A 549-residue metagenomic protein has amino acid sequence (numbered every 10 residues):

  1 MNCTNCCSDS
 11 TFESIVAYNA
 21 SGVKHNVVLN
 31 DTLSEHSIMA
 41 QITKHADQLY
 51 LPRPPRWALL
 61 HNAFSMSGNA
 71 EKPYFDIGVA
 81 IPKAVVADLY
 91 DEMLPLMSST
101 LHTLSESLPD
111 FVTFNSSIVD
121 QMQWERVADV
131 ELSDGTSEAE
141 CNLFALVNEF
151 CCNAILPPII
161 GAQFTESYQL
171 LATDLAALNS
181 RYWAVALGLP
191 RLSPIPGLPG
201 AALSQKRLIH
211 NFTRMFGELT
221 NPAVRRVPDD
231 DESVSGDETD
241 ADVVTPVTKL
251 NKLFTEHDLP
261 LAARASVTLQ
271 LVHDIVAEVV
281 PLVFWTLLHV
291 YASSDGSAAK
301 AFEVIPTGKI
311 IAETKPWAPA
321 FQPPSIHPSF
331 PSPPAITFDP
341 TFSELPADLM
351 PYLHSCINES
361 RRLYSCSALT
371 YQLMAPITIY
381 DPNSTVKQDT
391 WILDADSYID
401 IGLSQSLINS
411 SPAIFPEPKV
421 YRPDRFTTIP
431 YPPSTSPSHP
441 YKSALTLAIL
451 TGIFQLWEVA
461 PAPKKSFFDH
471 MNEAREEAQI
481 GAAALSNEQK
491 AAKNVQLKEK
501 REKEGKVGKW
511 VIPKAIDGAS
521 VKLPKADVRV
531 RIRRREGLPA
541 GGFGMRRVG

Functional and structural regions predicted by a protein language model:
M1-A80, E92: N-terminal membrane-proximal hinge/A-helix region immediately C-terminal to the signal-anchor transmembrane segment
T100-L282, A298-T314: Cytochrome P450 heme-thiolate monooxygenase catalytic core
V112-D134, V227-T245, W317-P340, M471-E502: Charged, glycine/proline-rich intrinsically disordered loops and linkers
E278-E313, P437-E458: Cytochrome P450 catalytic-core helices
A312, P316-D389, I408: Conserved cytochrome P450 K-helix E-x-x-R motif and the immediately C-terminal K′/meander segment
A395, I401-P433: Conserved cytochrome P450 K-helix/beta-meander segment immediately N-terminal to the heme-binding cysteine loop
S436-I516: Cytochrome P450 heme-binding "Cys pocket" and the immediately downstream C-terminal segment
L523-G549: C-terminal helix/juxtamembrane-tail motif
